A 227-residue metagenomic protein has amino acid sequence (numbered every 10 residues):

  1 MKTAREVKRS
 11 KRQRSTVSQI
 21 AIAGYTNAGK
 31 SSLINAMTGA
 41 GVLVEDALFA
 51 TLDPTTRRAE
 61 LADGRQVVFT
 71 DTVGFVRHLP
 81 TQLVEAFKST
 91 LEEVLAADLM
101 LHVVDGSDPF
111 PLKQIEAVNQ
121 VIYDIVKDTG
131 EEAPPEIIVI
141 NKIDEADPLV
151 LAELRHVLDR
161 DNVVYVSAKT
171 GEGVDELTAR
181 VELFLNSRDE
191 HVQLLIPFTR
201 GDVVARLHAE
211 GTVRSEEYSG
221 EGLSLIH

Functional and structural regions predicted by a protein language model:
M1-A28, I34-N35, G39, P109 (+1 more regions): C-terminal-of-GTPase-core extension/linker across diverse P-loop GTPases
M1-T81, L91, L95: Conserved G1/Walker A P-loop phosphate-binding module
L48, L83-A86, Q114: Helical "lid/switch" subdomain of P-loop NTPase nucleotide-binding domains
T51, A59-D63, V68, E92-A96 (+3 more regions): Conserved catalytic network of the ASCE P-loop NTPase/AAA+ motor domain
F69-T70, V104, I140: Hydrophobic residues in beta-strands of the RecA-like P-loop NTPase core, especially within AAA+ ATPase
H78-T81, L112, P148: Conserved D-loop-proximal element of ABC-family nucleotide-binding domains
V84-S107: Inter-motif core of Ras-like GTPase G domains
